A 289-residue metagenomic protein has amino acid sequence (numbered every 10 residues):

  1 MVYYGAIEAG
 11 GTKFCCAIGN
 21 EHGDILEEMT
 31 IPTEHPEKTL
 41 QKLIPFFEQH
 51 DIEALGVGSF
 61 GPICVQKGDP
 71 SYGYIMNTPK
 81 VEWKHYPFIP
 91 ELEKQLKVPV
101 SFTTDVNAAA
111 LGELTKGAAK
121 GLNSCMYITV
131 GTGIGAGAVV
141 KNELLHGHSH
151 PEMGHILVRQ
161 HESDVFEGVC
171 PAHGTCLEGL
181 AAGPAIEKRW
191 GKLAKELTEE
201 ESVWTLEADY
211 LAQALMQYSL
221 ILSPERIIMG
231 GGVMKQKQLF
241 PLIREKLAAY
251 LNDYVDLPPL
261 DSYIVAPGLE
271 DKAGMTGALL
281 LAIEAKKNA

Functional and structural regions predicted by a protein language model:
M1-L55, I63-S71, P90-V100, G112-L122 (+1 more regions): ATP-binding/phosphotransfer module of carbohydrate and carboxylate kinases, centering on a glycine-rich
E8, G56-F60, T103, Y127-G133 (+1 more regions): Short beta-strand segments
K13, A108, T132-I134: Conserved A3 ("GATE") glycine/threonine-rich loop of ANL adenylate-forming enzymes
I31-P32, E82, P151: A generic structural motif
G61-I63, V106, G131-T132, H150 (+2 more regions): Short, flexible active-site-adjacent loop segments at beta-strand->alpha-helix junctions, enriched in small/polar
D69-W83: A charged helix-plus-loop insertion that forms the helical arch/lid used to bind and gate nucleic-acid substrates
P79-V81, S101-N107, Y127-V130, V265-K272: Active-site nucleophile and cofactor-binding loops and adjacent substrate-binding regions of central metabolic enzymes
L122-C176: Glycine-rich phosphate-binding loop of actin/hexokinase-like ATP-binding domains
